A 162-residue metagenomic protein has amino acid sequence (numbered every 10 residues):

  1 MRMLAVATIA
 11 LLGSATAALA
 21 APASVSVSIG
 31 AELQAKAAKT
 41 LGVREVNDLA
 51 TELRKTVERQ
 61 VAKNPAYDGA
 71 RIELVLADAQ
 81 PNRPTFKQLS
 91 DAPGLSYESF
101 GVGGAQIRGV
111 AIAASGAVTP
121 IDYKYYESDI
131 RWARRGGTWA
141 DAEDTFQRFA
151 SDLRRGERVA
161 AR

Functional and structural regions predicted by a protein language model:
M1-L19: Gram-negative bacterial Sec-dependent N-terminal signal peptides
G13-L53, G69, L76, N82-T85 (+2 more regions): A structural "domain/chain start" motif
L33-Q34, A38-V43, A117-D152: Short secondary-structure boundary motifs at beta->alpha junctions and helix caps
V43, E58, A92-G94: Short structured motifs
A50, R54, E58, E143-A150: Extracytoplasmic/secreted envelope proteins and their assembly/folding machinery, especially bacterial periplasmic
R54, E58-A62, A66, R154-R158: Sec-exported extracytoplasmic/periplasmic mature domains
A66-V118, S128-R134: Surface-exposed short loop/turn segments
A142, L153-R162: Functional cleft and adjacent loop/helix regions within the main domain that mediate ligand binding or catalysis
